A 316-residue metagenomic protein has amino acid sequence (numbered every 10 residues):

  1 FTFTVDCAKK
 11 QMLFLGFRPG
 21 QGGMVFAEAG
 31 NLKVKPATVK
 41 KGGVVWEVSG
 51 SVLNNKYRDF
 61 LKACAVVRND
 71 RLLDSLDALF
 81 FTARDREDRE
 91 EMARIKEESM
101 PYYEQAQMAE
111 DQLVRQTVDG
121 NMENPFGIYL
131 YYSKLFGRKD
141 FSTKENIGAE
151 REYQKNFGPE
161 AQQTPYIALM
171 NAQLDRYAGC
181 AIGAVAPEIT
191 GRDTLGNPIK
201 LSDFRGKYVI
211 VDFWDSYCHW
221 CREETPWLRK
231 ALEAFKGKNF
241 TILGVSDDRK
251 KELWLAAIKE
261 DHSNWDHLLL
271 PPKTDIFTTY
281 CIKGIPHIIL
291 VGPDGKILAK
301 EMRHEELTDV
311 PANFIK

Functional and structural regions predicted by a protein language model:
F1-A109: A non-transmembrane, solvent-exposed segment enriched in polar/low-complexity residues
P101, R138-N146: Short coil/turn connectors between adjacent alpha-helices in alpha-solenoid helical repeat scaffolds
G120-G137, A168: Amphipathic alpha-helical repeat scaffolds of TPR domains
E145-R192, N197, S202-K207, E233 (+3 more regions): N-proximal helix/coil linker or "cap" segments that precede and/or mark the start of modular domains
R205-G206, F213-K230: Conserved redox-active cysteine motifs that mediate thiol-disulfide chemistry, especially di-cysteine Cys-X(1-2)-Cys
Y208-V209, P286: Alpha/beta-hydrolase fold active-site loops
R222-D261, P271-T278, D309: Structural microenvironment flanking redox-active thiols in thiol-disulfide oxidoreductases
H262-S263, L270-I315: Thiol/disulfide oxidoreductase modules built on the thioredoxin-like
